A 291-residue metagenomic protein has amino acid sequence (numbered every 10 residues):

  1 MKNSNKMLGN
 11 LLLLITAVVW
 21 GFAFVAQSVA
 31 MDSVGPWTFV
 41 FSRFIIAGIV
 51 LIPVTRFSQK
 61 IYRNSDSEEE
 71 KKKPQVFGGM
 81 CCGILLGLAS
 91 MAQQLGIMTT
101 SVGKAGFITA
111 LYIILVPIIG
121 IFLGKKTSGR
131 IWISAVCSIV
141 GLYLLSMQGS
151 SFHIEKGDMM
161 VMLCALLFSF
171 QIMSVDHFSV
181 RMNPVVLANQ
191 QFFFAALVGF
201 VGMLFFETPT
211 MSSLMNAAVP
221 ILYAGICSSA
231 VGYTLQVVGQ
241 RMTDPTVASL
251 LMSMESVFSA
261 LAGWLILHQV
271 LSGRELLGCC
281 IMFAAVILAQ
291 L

Functional and structural regions predicted by a protein language model:
M1-F41, G83-I84, L88, A92 (+2 more regions): Glycine-/small-residue-enriched transmembrane alpha-helix faces in small-molecule transporters and effluxers
K2, F44, K60, A217 (+1 more regions): C-terminal-most transmembrane helix of multi-pass membrane proteins
M7-L12, T38-P53, V76-F77, I131-C137 (+2 more regions): Hydrophobic alpha-helical transmembrane segments of multi-pass integral membrane proteins, especially transporters
A17, V40-S42, A105-L111, V175-A196 (+1 more regions): Helix-helix packing/entry segments at the starts of transmembrane helices
G21, V25, I52, G83 (+10 more regions): Hydrophobic/small/kink-forming positions within alpha-helical transmembrane segments of polytopic membrane proteins
A23-F24, T55-T109, L144, G225-T243: Specific transmembrane alpha-helical segments of multi-pass solute transporters/efflux pumps, especially DMT/EamA
V50-T55, Y112-I133, V257-L277: C-terminal transmembrane-helix exit sites in multi-pass transporters
L51, T127-M147, F168, G199 (+1 more regions): Hydrophobic transmembrane alpha-helices of multi-pass small-molecule transport proteins
